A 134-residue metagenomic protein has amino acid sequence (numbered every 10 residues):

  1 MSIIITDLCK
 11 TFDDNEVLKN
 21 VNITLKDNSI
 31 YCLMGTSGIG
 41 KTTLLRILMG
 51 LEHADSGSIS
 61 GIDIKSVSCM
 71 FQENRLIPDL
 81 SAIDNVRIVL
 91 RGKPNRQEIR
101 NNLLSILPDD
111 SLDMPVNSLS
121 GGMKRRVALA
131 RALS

Functional and structural regions predicted by a protein language model:
I3, L18-N20: Conserved structural motif at the start of ABC-family nucleotide-binding domains
M34-T36: The feature captures the beta-strand-to-loop junction immediately N-terminal to the Walker
M49: Helix-to-loop junction immediately C-terminal to a conserved catalytic motif
N74-D84, I88: Conserved catalytic motifs of ABC-family nucleotide-binding domains
R96-L112: Conserved ABC ATPase "signature" region
P115-L119, M123: Conserved ABC ATPase signature
L129: Hydrophobic anchor residue at the start of the ABC signature
